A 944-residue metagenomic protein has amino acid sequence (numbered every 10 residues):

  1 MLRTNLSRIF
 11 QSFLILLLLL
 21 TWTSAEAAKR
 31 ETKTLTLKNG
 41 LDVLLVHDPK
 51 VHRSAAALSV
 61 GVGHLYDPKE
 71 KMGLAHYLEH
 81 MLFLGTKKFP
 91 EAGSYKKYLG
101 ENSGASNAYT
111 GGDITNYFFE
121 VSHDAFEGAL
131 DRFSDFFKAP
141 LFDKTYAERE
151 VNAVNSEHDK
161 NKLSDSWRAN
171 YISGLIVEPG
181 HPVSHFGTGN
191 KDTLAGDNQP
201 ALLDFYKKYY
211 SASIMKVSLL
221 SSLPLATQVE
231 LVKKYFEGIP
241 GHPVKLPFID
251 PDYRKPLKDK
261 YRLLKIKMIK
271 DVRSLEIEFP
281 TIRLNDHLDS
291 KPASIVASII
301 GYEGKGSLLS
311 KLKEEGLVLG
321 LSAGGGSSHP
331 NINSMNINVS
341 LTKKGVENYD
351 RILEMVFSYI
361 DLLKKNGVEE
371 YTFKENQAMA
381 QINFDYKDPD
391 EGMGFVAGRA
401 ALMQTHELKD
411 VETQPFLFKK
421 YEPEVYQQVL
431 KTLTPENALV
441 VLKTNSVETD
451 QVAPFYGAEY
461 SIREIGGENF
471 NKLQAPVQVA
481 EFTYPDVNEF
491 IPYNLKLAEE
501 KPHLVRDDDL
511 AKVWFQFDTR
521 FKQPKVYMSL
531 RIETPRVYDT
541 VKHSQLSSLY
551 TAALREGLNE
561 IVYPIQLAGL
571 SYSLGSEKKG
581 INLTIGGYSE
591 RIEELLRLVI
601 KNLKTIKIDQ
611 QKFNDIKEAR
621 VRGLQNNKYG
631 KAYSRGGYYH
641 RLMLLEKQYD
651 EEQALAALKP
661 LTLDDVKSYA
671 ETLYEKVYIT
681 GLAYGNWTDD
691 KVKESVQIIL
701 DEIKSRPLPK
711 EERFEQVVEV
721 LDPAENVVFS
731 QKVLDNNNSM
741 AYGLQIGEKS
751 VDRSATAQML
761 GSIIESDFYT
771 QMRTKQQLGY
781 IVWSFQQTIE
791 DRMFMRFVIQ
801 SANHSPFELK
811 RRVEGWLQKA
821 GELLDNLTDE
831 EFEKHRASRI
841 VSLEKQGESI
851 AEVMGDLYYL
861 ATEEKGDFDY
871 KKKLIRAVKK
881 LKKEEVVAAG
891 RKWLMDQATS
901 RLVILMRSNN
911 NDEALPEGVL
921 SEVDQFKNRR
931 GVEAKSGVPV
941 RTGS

Functional and structural regions predicted by a protein language model:
L2-F13: Bacterial N-terminal signal peptides that target proteins for export
S12-T21: Bacterial N-terminal signal peptides
A28-A57: Mature N-terminal segment immediately following signal peptide/propeptide cleavage in secreted/periplasmic
G40, L58, H76, Y117 (+22 more regions): Buried hydrophobic packing residues in well-ordered domains
A55-E120, L163, S184-T188, Y302-G320 (+6 more regions): M16/MPP (pitrilysin/insulinase) zinc-metallopeptidase core fold and M16-derived inactive scaffolds
L84-K88, E120-V151, N331-D388, K542-H543 (+11 more regions): M16/insulysin-pitrilysin zinc metalloprotease superfamily fold
G128, P140-P182, G189-P200, K216-E237 (+12 more regions): Non-catalytic accessory/assembly modules
S218, Y371-R520, N626, K631-L708 (+4 more regions): C-terminal regions of mature proteins
